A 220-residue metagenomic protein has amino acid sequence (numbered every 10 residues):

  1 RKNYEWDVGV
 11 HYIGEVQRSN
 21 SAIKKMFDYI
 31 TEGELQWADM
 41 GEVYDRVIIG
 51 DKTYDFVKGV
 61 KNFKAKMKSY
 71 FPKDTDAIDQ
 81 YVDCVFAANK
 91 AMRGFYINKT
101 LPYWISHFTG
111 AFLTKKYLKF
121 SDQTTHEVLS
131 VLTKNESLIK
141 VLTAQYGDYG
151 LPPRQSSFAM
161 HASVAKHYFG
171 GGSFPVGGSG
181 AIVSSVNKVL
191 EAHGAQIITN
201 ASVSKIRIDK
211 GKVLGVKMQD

Functional and structural regions predicted by a protein language model:
R1-K90: N-terminal glycine-rich phosphate/pyrophosphate-binding loop and immediately adjacent elements
W6, K140-V141, T199, M218: General beta-strand structural signal in soluble alpha/beta enzymes
K24-K25, E127, S184: Active-site phosphate/pyrophosphate- and oxyanion-stabilizing loops and adjacent acidic/basic residues in soluble
G50-Q155: Rossmann-like flavin
F120, A162-Q219: Helical element adjacent to the flavin cofactor pocket in flavoenzyme catalytic cores
P152-A165: Active-site-proximal loop/short-helix segments that contain or immediately flank catalytic acid/base residue(s)
